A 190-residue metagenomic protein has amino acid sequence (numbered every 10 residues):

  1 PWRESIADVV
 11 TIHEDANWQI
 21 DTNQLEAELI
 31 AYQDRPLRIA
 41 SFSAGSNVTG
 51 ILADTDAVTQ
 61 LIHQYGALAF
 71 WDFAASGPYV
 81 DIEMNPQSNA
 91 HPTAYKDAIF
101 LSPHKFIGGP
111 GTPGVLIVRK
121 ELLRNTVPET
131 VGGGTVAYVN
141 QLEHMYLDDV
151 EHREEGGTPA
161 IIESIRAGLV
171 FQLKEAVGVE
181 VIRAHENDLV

Functional and structural regions predicted by a protein language model:
P1-V190: Pyridoxal 5′-phosphate
